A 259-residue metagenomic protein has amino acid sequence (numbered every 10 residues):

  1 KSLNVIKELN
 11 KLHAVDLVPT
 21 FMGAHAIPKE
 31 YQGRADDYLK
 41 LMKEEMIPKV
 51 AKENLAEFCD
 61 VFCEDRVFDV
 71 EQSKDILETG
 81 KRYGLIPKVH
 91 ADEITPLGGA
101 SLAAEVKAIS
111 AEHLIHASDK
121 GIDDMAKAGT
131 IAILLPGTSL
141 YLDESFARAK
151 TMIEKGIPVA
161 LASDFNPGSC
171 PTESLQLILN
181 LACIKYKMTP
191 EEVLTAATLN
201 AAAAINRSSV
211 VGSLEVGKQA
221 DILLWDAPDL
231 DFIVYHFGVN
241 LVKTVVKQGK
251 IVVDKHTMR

Functional and structural regions predicted by a protein language model:
K1-L97: Metal-coordinating catalytic core of metallo-dependent amide/deamination hydrolases
E30, F68-Q72, Y141-E144, C170-P171 (+1 more regions): Secondary-structure boundary/capping motif
I86, P96-S213, W225-D229, F237 (+1 more regions): Active-site-adjacent C-terminal substructures of enzyme catalytic domains
I222: Short glycine-/small-residue motifs
N240-L241: Short loop/turn microsegments at loop-to-beta-strand junctions
V245: Short aromatic-centered micro-motifs
G249-R259: Glycine- and charge-enriched low-complexity intrinsically disordered segments
